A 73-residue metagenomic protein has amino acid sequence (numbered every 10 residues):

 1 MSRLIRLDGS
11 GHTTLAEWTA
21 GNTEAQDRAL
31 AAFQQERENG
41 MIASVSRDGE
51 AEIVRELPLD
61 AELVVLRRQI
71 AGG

Functional and structural regions predicted by a protein language model:
M1-A71: Ubiquitin-like/PB1-type beta-grasp interaction modules and other compact soluble beta-rich domains
